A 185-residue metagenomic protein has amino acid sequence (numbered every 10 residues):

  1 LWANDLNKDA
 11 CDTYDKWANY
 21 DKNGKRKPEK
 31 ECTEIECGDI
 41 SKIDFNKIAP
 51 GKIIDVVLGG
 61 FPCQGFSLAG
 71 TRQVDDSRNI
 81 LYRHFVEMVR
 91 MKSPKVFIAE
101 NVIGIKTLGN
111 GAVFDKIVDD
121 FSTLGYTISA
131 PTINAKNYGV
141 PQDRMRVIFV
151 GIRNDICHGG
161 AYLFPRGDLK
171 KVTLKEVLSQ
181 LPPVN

Functional and structural regions predicted by a protein language model:
L1-W2: Short beta-strand element of Class I
N7-K8: Conserved SAM/SAH-binding beta-strand->alpha-helix loop
D12-A49: S-adenosyl-L-methionine
E29, I54, G59-G60: A conserved beta-strand/loop capping segment in the N-terminal third of enzymes that catalyze redox or closely related
G38, L58-G59, A99: Redox-cofactor binding/interface segments in oxidoreductases and associated redox assembly factors
I43-I54, Q64-N185: Class I S-adenosyl-L-methionine
